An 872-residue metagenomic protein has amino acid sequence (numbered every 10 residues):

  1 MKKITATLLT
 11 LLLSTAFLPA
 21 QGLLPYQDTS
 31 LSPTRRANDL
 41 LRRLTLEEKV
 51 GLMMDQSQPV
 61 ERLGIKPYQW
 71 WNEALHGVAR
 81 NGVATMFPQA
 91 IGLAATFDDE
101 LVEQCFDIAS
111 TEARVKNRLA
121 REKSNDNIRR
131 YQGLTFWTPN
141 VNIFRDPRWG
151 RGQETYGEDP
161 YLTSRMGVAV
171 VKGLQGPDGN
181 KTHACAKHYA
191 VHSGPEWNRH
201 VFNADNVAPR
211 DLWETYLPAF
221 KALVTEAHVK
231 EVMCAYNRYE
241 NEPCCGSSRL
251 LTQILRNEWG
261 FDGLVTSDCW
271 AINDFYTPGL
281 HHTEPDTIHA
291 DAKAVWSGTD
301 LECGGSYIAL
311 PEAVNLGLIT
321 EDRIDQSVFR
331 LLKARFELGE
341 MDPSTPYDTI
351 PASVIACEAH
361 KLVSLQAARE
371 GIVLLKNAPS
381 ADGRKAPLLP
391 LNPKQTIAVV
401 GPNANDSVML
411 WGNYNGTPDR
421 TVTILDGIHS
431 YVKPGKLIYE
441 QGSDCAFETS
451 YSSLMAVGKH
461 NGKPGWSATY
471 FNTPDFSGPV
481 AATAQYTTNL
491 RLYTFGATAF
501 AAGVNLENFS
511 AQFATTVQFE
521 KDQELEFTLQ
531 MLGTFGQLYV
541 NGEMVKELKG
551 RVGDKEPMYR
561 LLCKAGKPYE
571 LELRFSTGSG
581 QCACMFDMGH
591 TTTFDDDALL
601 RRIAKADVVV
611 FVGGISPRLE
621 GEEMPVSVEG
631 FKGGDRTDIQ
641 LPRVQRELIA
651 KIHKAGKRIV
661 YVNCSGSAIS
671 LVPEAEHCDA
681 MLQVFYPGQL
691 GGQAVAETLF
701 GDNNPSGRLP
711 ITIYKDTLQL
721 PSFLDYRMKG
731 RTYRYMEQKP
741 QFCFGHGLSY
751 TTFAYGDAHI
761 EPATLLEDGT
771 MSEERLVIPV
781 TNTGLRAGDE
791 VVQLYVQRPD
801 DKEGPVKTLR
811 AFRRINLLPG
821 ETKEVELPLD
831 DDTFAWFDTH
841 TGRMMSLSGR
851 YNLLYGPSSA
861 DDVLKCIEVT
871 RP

Functional and structural regions predicted by a protein language model:
M1-L23: Bacterial Sec-dependent N-terminal signal peptides
K3, A860-V863: Short glycine/proline-enriched turn or capping motifs at secondary-structure junctions
A20-W836, M845-D861, T870: Glycoside hydrolase catalytic-domain context in secreted enzymes
T839-H840: Flexible, membrane-facing loop/turn or short amphipathic-helix motifs that contact lipid bilayers or gate lipid-binding
C866: Short, structured beta-strand-loop surface elements
